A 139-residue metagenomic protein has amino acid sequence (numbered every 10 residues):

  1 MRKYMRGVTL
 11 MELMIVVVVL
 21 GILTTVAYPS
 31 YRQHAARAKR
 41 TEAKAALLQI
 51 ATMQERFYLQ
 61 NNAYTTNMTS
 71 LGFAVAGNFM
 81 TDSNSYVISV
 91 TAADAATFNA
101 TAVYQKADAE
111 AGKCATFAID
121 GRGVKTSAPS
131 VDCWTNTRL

Functional and structural regions predicted by a protein language model:
M1-Y31: N-terminal single-pass transmembrane signal-anchor helix
Y4-M5, T41, S127: Residue-level detector of intrinsically disordered/flexible regions characterized by low predicted structural confidence
V19-G21, A27-Y28, F57, Y64 (+1 more regions): Preference for short coil/turn "hinge" residues that link or interrupt alpha-helices
P29, E55, D132: Glycine-centered loop/turn positions within well-structured domains that cap or flank conserved ligand/cofactor-binding
R37-T41, Q49-S70: Alpha-helix exit/C-cap motif
L59-L139: Periplasmic/extracellular, small/polar-rich flexible segments of pilin-like filament-forming proteins
